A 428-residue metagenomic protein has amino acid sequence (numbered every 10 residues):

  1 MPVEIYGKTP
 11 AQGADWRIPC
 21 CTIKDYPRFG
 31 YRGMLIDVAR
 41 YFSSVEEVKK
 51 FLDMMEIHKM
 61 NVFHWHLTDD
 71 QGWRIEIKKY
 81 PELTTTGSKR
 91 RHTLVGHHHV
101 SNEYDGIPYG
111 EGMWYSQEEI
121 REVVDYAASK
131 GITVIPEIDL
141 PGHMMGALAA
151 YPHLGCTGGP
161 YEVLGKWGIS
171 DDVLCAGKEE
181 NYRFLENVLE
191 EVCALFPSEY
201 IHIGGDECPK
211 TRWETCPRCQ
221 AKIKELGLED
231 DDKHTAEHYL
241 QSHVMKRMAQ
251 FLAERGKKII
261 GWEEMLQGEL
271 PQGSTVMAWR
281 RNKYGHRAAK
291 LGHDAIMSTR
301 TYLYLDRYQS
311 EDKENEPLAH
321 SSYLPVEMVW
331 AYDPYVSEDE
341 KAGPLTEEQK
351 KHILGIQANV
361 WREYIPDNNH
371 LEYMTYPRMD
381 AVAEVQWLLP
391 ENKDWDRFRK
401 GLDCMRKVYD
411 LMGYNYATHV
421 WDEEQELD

Functional and structural regions predicted by a protein language model:
M1-Y182, N187-Y200, R247, F251 (+1 more regions): Feature activates predominantly on carbohydrate-active enzymes
F42, W73, T211, Y284 (+1 more regions): Residue-level signal for secondary-structure boundary sites
S44, W73-I75, M144-G146, T211-W213 (+2 more regions): Extracytoplasmic/secreted cell-surface and envelope-processing proteins
W114, C208-K210: A glycine-rich, coil/turn loop motif that links secondary-structure elements
E122, E179-Y200, E207, K224-D428: Substrate-binding groove of N-acetylhexosamine-processing glycoside hydrolases
I138-L140, G205-C208: Generic detector of well-ordered alpha-helical packing
W213, P217, L226-G227: Conserved, charged catalytic cores of large soluble enzymes
Q220-K222: Basic/polar, cationic surfaces and motifs that engage anionic cell-wall and phosphate/carboxylate ligands
